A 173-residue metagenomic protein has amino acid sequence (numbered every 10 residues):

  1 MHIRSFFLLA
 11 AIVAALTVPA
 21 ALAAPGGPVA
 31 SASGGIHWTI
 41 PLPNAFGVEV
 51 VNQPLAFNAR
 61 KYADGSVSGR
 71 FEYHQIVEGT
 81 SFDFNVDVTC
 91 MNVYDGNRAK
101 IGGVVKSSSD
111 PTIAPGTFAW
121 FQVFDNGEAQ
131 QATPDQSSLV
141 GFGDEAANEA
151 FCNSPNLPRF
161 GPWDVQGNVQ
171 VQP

Functional and structural regions predicted by a protein language model:
M1-L8: Bacterial N-terminal signal peptides that target proteins for export
L8-P19: Bacterial N-terminal signal peptides
A24-S31: Cleaved targeting-peptide boundary
A32, H37: Extracellular protease catalytic domains of secreted zymogens
W38, G69, Y73, D83 (+3 more regions): Intrinsically disordered, low-complexity, compositionally biased regions/tails
I40-V123: Predominantly extracellular/secreted and cell-surface proteins with exposed, flexible low-complexity segments
R98-K100, V105-P173: Extracytosolic secretory-pathway proteins
